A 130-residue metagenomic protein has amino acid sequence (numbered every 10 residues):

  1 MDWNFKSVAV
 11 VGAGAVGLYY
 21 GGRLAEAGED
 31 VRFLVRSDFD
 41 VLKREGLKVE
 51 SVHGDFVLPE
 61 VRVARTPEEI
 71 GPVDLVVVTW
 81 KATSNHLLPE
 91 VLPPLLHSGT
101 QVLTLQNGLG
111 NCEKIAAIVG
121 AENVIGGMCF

Functional and structural regions predicted by a protein language model:
M1-S51: NAD(P)+-binding Rossmann beta1-loop-alpha1 motif at the extreme N-terminus of oxidoreductases
V57-F130: Rossmann-like NAD(P)(H) cofactor-binding subdomain of soluble oxidoreductases
